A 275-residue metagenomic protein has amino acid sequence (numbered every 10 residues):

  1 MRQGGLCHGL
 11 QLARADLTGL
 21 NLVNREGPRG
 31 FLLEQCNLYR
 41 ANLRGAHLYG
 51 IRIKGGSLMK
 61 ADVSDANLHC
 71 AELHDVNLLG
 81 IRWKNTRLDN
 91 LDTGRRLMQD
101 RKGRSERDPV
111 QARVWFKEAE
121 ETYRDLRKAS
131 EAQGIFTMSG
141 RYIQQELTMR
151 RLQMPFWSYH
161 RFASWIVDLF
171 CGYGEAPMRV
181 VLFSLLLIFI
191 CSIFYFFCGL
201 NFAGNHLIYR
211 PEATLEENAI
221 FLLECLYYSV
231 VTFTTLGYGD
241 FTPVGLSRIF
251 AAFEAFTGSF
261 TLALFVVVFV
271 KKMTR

Functional and structural regions predicted by a protein language model:
M1-Y142: Tandem repeat scaffolds
R96-M98, R151-W165, E217-E224, V244: Coil-to-alpha-helix initiation sites in intrinsically disordered, low-complexity, charged segments
V110, T122, T148-F156: Alpha-helical solenoid repeat scaffolds of the TPR/TPR-like class and their adjacent stem/linker regions that mediate
F136-M154: Extended, hydrophilic extramembrane loops/domains of integral membrane proteins
R141-Q144, D168, A251: Short amphipathic alpha-helical coupling elements at transmembrane boundaries
P155-G199: Transmembrane alpha-helical segments and their cytosolic interface motifs in multi-pass membrane proteins
L186-C225: Outer-pore turret/helix-boundary of cation channels
E212-R275: Pore domain of cation channels
